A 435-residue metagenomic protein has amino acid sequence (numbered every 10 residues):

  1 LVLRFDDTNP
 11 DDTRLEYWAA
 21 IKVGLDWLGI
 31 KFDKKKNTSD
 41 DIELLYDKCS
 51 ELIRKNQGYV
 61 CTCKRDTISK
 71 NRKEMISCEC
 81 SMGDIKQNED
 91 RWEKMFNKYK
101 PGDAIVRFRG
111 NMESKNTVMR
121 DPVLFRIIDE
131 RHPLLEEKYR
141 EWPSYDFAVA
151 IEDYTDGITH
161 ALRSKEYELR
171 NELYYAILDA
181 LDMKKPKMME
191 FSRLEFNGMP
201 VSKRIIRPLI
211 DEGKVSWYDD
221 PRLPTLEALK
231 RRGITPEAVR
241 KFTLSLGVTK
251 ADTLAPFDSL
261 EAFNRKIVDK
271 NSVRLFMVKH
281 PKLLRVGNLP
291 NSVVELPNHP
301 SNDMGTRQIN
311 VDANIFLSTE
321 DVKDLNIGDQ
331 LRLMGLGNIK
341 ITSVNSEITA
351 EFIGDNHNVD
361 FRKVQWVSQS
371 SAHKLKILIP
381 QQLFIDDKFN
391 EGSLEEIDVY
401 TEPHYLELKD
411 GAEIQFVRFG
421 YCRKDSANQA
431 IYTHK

Functional and structural regions predicted by a protein language model:
L3, D7-P10, N37, E51 (+6 more regions): Active-site cores that bind ATP or allylic diphosphates and position pyrophosphate for catalysis
T13, Y17, D41-L44, R140 (+2 more regions): Secondary-structure capping and boundary motifs in well-ordered enzyme cores
L15, T253-P256: Extended, well-ordered alpha-helical scaffold/bundle regions in very large, multi-domain proteins
Y17-E43, C49, N56-Y59: A glycine-rich helix N-cap at a beta->alpha junction
L162, E166, V215, A228-L254: A conserved active-site cap/scaffold subdomain adjacent to cofactor or substrate pockets
R204, A255, G287-L289, Q429-K435: Zn2+-dependent metallopeptidase catalytic domains
P221: Substrate-binding clefts and catalytic carboxylate motifs of secreted carbohydrate-active enzymes
P297-Y421, D425-H434: Substrate-recognition/cap regions that form aromatic- and gly/pro-loop-enriched pockets for small-molecule ligands
